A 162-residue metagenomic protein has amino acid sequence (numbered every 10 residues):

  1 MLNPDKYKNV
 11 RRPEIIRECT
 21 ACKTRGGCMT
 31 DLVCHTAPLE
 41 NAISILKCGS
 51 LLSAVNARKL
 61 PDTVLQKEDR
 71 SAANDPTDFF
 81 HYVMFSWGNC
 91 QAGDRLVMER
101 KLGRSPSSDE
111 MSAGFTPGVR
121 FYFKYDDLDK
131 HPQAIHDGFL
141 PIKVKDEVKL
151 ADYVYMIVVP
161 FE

Functional and structural regions predicted by a protein language model:
M1-E162: NAD-dependent ADP-ribosyltransferases
